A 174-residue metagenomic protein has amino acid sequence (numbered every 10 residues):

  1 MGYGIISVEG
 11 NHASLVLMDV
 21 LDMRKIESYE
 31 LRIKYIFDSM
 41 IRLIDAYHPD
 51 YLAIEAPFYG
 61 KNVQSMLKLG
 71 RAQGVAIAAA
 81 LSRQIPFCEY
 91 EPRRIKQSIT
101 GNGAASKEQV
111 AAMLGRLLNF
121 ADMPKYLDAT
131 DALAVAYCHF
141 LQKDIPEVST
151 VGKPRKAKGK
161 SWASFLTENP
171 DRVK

Functional and structural regions predicted by a protein language model:
M1-K174: Phosphate- and other anionic-substrate recognition elements at nucleic-acid/protein interfaces
